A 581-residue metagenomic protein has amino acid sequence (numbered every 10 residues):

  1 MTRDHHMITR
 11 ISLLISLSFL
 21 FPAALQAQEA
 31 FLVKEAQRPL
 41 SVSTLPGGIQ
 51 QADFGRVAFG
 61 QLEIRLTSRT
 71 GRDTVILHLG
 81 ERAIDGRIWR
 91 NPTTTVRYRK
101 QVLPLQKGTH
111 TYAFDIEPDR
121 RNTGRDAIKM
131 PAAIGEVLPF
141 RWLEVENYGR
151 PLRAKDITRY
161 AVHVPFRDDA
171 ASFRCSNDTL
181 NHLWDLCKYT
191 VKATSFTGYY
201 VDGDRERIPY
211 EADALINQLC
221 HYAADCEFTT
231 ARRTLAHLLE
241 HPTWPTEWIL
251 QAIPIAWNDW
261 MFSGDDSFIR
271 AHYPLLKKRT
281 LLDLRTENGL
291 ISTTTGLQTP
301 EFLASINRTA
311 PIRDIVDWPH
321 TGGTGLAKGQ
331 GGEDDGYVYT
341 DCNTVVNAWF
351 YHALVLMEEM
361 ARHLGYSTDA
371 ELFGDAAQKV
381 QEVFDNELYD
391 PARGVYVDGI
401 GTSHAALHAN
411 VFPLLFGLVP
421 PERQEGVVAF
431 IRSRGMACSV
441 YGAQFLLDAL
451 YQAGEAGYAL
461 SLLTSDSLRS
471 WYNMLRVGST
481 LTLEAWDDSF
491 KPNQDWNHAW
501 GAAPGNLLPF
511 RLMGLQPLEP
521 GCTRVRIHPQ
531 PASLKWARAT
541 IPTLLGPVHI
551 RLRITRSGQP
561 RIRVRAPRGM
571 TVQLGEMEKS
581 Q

Functional and structural regions predicted by a protein language model:
S12-A23: Bacterial N-terminal signal peptides
Q28-T197, D213, E227-T230, S267: Extracellular/oxidizing-compartment recognition motifs
F31-A36, D85-G86, H363, G374-D375 (+2 more regions): Non-catalytic C-terminal accessory modules of carbohydrate-active enzymes
L138, W142, P151-R233, T243 (+4 more regions): Active-site acid/base region of carbohydrate-active enzymes
Y148, I216-D225, A252-F268, W349-S367 (+3 more regions): Well-ordered alpha-helical scaffold segments within catalytic/enzyme domains
L239-T243, I400-G401, F430-A437, S465-R469: Solenoid-like repeat scaffolds
M261, L303-A304, G329-T340, G394-G399 (+3 more regions): Short beta-alpha connecting loops at secondary-structure transitions that line or flank enzyme active sites
R434-D466: Repeat-solenoid scaffold signature
